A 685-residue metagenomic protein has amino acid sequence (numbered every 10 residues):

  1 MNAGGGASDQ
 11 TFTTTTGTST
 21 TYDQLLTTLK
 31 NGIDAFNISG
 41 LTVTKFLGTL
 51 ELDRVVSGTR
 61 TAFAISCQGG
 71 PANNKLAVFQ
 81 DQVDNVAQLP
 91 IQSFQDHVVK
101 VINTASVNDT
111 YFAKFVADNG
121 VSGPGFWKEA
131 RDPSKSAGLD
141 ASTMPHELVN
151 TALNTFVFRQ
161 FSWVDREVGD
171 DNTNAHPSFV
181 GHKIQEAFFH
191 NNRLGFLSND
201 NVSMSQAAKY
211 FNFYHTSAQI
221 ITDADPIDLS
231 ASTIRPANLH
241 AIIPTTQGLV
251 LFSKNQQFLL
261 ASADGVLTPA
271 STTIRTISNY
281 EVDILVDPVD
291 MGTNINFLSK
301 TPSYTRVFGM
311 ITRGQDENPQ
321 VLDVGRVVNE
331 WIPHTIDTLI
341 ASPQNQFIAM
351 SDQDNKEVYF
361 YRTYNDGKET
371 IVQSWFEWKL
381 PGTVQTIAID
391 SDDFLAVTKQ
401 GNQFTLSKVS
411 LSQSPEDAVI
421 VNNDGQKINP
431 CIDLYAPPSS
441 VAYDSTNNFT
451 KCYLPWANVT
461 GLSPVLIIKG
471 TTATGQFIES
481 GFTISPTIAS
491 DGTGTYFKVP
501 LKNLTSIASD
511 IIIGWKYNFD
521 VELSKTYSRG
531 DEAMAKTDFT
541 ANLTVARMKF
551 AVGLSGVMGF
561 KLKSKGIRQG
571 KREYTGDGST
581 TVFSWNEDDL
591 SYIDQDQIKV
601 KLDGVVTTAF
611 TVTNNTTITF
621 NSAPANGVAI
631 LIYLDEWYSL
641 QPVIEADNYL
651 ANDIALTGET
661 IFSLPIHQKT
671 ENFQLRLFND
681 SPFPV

Functional and structural regions predicted by a protein language model:
M1-P71, V86-A87, F94-T104, N108-K114 (+4 more regions): Extended, beta-strand-rich, solvent-exposed assembly scaffolds of outer structural proteins
S8-A35, A77-D132, G169-D170, V372-T386 (+5 more regions): Beta-strand-rich solenoidal segments
D9, R60, F94, F115 (+12 more regions): Tryptophan-centered short beta-strand motifs
T16, F179-H182, N279-Y280, T575-D589 (+1 more regions): Surface-exposed ligand/attachment interfaces on beta-rich extracellular proteins
I38-F179, R193, N199-D200, Q206-A208 (+1 more regions): Sequence/structural signature of beta-propeller modules and their immediately flanking N-terminal secretory/stalk
G40-K45, T104, H146-V149, A187 (+8 more regions): Short, exposed beta-strand/loop patches in secreted or surface proteins that constitute
S162-N192, L197-Q346, S351-A388: Beta-propeller and closely related beta-pinwheel folds
T305, M310-T575, W585, A629 (+1 more regions): Beta-sheet repeat architectures centered on beta-propellers
